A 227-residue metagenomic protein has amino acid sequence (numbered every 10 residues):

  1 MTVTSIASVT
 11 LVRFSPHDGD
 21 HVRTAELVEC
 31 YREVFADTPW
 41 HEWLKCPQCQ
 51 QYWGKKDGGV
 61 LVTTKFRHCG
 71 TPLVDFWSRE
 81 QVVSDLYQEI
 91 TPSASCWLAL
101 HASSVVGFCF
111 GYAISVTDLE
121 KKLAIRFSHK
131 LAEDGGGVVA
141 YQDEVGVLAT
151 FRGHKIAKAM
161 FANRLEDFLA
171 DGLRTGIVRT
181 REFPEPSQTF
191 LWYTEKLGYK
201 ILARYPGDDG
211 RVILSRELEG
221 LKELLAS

Functional and structural regions predicted by a protein language model:
M1-A25, E29-T64, C69, E223-S227: Conserved N-terminal entry element of GNAT/NAT acetyltransferase domains
F35-V62, G70-A102, F110-A113: Active-site rim helix/loop that mediates acceptor-substrate recognition in acyltransferases
A94-L98, F108, E144, R211-I213: Short hydrophobic/aromatic beta-strand element in the GNAT-like acyltransferase core that lines or flanks the acyl-donor
S104-G107, Q188: Glycine-rich acetyl-CoA-binding "A-motif" of GNAT/NAT acetyltransferases
F110-E144: Conserved acyl-donor/pantetheine-binding loop and adjacent beta-alpha core of acyl/acetyltransferases and related
E144-V147, G153-F168: Conserved acetyl-CoA-binding loop-helix of GNAT-fold acetyltransferases
K158, A170-L173, E182-P206: Conserved active-site alpha-helix within GNAT-family acetyltransferase domains
F183, L197, A203-S227: C-terminal "cap" of GNAT-fold acetyltransferases
